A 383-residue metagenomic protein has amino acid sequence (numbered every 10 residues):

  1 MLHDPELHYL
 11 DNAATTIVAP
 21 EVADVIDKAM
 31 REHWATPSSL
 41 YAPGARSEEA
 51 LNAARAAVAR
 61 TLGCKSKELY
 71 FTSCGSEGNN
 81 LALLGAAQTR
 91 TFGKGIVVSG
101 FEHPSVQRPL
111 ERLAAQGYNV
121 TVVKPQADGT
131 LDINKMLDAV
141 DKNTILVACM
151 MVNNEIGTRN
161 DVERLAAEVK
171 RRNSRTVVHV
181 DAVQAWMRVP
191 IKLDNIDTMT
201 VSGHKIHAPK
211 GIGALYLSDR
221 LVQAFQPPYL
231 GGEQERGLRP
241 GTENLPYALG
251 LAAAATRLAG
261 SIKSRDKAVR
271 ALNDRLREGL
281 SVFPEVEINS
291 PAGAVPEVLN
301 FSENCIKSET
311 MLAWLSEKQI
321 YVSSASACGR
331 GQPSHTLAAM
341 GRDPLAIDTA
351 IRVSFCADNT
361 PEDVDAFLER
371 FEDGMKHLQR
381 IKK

Functional and structural regions predicted by a protein language model:
M1-K383: Pyridoxal 5′-phosphate
